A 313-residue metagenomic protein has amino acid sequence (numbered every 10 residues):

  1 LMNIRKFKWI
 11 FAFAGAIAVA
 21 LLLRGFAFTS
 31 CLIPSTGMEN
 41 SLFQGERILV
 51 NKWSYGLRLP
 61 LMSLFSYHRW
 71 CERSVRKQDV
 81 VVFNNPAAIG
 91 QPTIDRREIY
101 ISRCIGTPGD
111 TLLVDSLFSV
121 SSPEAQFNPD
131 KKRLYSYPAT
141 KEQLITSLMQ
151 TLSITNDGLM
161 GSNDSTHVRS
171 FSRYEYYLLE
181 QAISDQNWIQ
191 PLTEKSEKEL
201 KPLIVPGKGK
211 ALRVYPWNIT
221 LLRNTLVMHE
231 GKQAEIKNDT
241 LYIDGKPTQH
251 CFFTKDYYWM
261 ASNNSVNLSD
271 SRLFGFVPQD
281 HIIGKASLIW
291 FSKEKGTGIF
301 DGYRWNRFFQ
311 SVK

Functional and structural regions predicted by a protein language model:
M2-K313: Extended hydrophobic leader/signal-anchor segments used for secretion and membrane insertion
